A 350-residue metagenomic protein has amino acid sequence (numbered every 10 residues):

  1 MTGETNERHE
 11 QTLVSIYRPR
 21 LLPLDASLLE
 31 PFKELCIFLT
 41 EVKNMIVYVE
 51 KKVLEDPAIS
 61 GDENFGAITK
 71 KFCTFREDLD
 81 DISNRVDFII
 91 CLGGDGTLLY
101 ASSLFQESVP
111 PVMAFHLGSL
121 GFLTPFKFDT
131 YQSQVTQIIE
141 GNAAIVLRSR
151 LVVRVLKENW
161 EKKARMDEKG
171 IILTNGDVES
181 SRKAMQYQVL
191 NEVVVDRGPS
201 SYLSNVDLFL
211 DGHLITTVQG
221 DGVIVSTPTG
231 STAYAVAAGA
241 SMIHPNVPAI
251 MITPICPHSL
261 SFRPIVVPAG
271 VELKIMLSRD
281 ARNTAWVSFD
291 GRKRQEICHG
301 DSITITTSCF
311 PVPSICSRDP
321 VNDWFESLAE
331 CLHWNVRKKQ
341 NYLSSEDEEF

Functional and structural regions predicted by a protein language model:
M1-L92, F128-V146, E158-K163, Q186: ATP/NTP phosphate-donor binding region
M1-R8, L28, R182, V195 (+3 more regions): ATP/nucleoside-binding phosphotransfer catalytic cores, i.e., glycine-rich phosphate-binding loops
P19-L21, D95-T97, L120, T229-S231: Short glycine-rich anion-binding loops that position phosphate/pyrophosphate groups of nucleotides and phosphorylated
L99-V135, A237, H244: Classical protein tyrosine phosphatase
S119-D221: Catalytic core of DAGKc-family lipid kinases
L208, G230, V287: Short aromatic-centered micro-motifs
H213-S261: Gly/Ser/Thr-rich active-site loops/lids in small-molecule metabolic enzymes that frequently grip phosphoryl groups
